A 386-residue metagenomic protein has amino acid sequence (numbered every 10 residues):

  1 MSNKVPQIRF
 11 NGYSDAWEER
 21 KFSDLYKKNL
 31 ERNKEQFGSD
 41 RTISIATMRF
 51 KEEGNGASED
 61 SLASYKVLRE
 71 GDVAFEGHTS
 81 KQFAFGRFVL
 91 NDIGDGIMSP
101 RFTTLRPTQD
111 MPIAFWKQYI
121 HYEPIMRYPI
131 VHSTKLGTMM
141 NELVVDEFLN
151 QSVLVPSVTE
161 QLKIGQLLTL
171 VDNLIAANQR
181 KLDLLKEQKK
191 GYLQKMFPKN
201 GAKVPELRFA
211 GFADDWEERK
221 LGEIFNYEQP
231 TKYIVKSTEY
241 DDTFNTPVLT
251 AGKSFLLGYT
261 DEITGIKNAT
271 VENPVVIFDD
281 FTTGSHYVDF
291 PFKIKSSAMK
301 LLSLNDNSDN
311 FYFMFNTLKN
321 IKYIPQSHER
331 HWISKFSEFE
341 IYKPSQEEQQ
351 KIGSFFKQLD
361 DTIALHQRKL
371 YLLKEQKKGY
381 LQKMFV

Functional and structural regions predicted by a protein language model:
M1-E18, T159-E218, F339, S345-V386: Amphipathic alpha-helical segments with low aromatic content
M1-S2, E123-T159, Q188-L193, K199-G201 (+1 more regions): Short, flexible domain-boundary/linker segments around small modular repeats
Q7, F50-E52, E206, E223-I224 (+2 more regions): Coiled-coil/CHCH-like alpha-helical segments characteristic of cytoskeletal intermediate-filament scaffolds
I8-R32, R208-K232, T243-F255: Non-catalytic DNA-recognition/assembly elements of restriction-modification systems
N11-A16, T103-D110, N141, D146-L162 (+3 more regions): Proline-centric
S23-Y26, R69, K117, G201: IQ-motif-like calmodulin-binding regions
Y26-T47: Short beta-strand/loop turn elements enriched in aromatics
E53, A57, Y65-I125, M139 (+4 more regions): A short beta-sheet element
